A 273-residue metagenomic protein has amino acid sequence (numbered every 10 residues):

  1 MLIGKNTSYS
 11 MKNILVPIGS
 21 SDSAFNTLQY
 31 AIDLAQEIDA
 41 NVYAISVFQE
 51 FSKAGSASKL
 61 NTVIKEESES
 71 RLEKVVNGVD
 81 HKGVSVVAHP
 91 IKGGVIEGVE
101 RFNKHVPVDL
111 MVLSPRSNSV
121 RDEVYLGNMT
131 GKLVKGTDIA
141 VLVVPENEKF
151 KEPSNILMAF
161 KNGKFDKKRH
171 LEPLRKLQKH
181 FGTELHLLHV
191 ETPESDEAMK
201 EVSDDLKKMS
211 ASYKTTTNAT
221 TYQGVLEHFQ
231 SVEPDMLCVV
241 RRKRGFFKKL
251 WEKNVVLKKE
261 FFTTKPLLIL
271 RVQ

Functional and structural regions predicted by a protein language model:
L2-A57, N155-T215, P234-L237, F262 (+1 more regions): Small/aliphatic-rich secondary-structure junction motif
L2-G4, E100-K149, S231-Q273: Gly/Ser-rich helix-loop-strand patches that form or flank binding pockets for ribonucleotide-derived cofactors
F51-S52, I96-G98, V120, K151 (+2 more regions): Generic structural signal for helix capping and beta-alpha/helix-loop junctions
A57-I64: Short glycine-enriched, charge-decorated loop/helix-capping segments at active-site entrances that position
S68-K82: N-terminal Rossmann-like dinucleotide/flavin-binding domain of flavoprotein oxidoreductases that bind FAD/FMN
S85-A88: Rossmann-fold cofactor-recognition segment
P90-G98, N218-T221: Charged docking surfaces used in two-component/phosphorelay signaling
T220-Q230: A short, acidic, amphipathic alpha-helical segment used as a generic capping/interface helix at domain edges
